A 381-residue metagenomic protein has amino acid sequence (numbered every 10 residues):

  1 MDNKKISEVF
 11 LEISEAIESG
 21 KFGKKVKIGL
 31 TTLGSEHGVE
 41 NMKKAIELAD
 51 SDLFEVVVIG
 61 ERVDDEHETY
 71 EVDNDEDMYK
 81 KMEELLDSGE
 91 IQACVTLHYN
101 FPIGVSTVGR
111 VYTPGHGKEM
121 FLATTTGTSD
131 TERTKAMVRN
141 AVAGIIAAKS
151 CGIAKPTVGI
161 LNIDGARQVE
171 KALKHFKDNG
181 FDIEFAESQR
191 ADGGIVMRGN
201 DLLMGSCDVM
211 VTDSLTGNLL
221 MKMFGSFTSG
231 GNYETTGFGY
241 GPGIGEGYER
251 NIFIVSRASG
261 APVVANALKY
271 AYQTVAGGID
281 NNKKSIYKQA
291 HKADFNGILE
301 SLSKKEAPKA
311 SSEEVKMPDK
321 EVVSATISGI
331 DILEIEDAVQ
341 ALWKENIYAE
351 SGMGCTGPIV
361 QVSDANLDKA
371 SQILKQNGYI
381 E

Functional and structural regions predicted by a protein language model:
D2-R62: N-terminal phosphate-binding or glycine-rich loops at protein starts, especially the Walker A/P-loop of NTPases
S7, Y112-T124, G205-N296: Glycine-rich phosphate/nucleotide-binding loop
F22-G23, G152-V158, D182-R190, G243 (+3 more regions): Flexible, glycine/charged-enriched surface loops at secondary-structure junctions
E40, L53, T131-Q189, D208: Glycine-rich phosphate/diphosphate-binding loop of Rossmann-like nucleotide-binding domains
E66-L122: N-terminal glycine-rich phosphate/adenylate-binding segment common to multiple enzyme folds
E71-V72, E76-K80, V169-S229: Active-site rim loops that border cofactor/substrate pockets in soluble metabolic enzymes
A325-E334: Short, surface-exposed ligand-recognition loops at beta-strand->loop->(often short) alpha-helix junctions that present
N366-E381: Charge-rich, low-aromatic oligomerization/scaffolding segments with amphipathic character
